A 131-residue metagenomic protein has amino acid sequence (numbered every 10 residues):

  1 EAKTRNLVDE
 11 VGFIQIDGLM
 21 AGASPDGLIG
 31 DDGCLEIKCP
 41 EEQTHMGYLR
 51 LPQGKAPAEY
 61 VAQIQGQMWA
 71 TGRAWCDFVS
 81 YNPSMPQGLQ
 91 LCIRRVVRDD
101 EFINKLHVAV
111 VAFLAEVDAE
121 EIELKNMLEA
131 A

Functional and structural regions predicted by a protein language model:
E1-A131: Accessory terminal regions of nucleic-acid processing enzymes
